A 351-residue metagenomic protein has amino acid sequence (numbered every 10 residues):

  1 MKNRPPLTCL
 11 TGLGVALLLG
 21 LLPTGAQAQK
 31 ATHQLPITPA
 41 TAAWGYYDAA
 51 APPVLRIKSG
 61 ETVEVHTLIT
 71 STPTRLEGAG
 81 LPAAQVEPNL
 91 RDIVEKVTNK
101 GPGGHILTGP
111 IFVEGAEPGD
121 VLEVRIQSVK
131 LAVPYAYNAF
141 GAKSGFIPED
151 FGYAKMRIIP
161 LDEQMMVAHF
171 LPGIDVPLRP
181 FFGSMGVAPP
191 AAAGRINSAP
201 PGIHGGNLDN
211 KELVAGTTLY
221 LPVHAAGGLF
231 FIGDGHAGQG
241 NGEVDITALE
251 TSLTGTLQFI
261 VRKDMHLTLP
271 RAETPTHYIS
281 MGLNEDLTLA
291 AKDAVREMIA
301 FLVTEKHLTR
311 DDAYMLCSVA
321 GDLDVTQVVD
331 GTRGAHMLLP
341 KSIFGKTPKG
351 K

Functional and structural regions predicted by a protein language model:
T11-L22: Bacterial N-terminal signal peptides
T24-A28: Sec/Tat signal peptide C-region and signal peptidase I cleavage site
Q29-A43, A84-G104, M185-A199: Short, basic/aromatic beta-hairpin or loop at an interaction surface
A31-T32, P36-A42, A50-E64, I69 (+8 more regions): Alpha/propeptide regions of enzymes that mature by internal proteolysis
T70-A83, V129-A139, G227-A237, T326-V329: Short, Lys/Arg- and Gly-enriched loop/turn segments at beta-strand edges
T70-E114, D120, I126: Extended, compositionally biased flexible segments
H105-I106, S128-V214: Intrinsically disordered, low-complexity linker/loop segments enriched in Gly/Pro and charged/polar residues
L178-L287: Conserved mixed alpha/beta catalytic, RNA-binding, or beta-rich assembly cores of soluble enzyme, regulatory
